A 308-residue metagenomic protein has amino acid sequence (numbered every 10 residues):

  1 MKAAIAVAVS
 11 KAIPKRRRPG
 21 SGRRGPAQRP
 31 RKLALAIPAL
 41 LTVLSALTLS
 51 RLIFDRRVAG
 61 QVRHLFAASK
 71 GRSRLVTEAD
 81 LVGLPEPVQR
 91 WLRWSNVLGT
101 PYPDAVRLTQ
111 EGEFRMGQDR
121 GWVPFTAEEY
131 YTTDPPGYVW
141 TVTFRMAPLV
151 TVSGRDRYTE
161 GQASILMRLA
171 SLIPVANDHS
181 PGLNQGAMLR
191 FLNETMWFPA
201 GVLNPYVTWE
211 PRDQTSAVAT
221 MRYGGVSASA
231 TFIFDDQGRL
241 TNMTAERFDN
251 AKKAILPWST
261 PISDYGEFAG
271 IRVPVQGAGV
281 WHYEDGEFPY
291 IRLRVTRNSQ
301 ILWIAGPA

Functional and structural regions predicted by a protein language model:
M1-R63, A308: Short amphipathic, positively biased membrane-proximal segments that drive organelle/inner-membrane targeting
T42-E78, S164-S180: N-terminal trafficking/processing presequences and adjacent post-cleavage segments of proteins routed to secretion
V58-R107: N-terminal leader/targeting segments and the immediate start of mature chains
Q89-S171: N-terminal mature ectodomain segment of secretory-pathway/periplasmic proteins
P101-T109, T133-T141, R212-T220, T241-N242 (+1 more regions): Short, hydrophobic/aromatic-rich segments at coil-to-beta transitions
T143-V150, R168-P174, A245-D249, G279-E284: Short, solvent-exposed aromatic-acidic interface loops
I165-Y223, K253: Flexible, processing/modification-adjacent segments and terminal tails in exported/periplasmic/extracellular proteins
V218-I304: Gly/Pro-enriched, hydrophobic low-complexity segments that function as extracytoplasmic propeptides/linkers
